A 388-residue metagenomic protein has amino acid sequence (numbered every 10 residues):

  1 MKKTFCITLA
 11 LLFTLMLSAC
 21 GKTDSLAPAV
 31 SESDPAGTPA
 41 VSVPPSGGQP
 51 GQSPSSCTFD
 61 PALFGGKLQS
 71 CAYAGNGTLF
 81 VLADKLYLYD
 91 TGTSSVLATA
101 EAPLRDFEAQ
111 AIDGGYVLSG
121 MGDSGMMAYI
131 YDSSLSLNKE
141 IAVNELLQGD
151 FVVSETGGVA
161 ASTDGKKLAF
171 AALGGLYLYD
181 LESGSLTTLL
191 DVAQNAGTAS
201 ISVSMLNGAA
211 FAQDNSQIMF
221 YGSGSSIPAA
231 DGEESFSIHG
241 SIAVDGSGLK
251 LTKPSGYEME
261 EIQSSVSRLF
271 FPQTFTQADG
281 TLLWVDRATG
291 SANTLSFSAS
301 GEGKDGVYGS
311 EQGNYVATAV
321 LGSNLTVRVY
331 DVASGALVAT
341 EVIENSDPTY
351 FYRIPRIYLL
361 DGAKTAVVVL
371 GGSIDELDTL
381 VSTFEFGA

Functional and structural regions predicted by a protein language model:
L15-A19: C-terminal motif of bacterial Sec signal peptides marking the signal peptidase cleavage site
G21-T23: Bacterial signal peptide processing site
S55-D60, V96-A102, N138-E145, T187-Q194 (+3 more regions): Beta-propeller fold detector
G65-Y73, P103-D113, Q148-A160, T198-A210 (+3 more regions): Repeated scaffold domains used in trafficking and secretory/extracellular systems, primarily beta-propellers
T78-L79, Y116-V117, L168, I218 (+3 more regions): Hydrophobic beta-strand positions that form the internal "hydrophobic ladder" of WD40/Gbeta-like beta-propeller blades
D90-S94, D132-S136, D180-G184, A243-S247 (+3 more regions): Short loop/turn segments that connect beta-strands within beta-propeller blades
M121-M126, F170-A171, I227-S237, T274-G280 (+2 more regions): Short, solvent-exposed loop/turn segments at conserved positions within beta-propeller repeat blades
Y350-A388: Blade-level signature of beta-propeller repeat domains, shared across WD40, Kelch, NHL, RCC1 and BNR/Asp-box propellers
